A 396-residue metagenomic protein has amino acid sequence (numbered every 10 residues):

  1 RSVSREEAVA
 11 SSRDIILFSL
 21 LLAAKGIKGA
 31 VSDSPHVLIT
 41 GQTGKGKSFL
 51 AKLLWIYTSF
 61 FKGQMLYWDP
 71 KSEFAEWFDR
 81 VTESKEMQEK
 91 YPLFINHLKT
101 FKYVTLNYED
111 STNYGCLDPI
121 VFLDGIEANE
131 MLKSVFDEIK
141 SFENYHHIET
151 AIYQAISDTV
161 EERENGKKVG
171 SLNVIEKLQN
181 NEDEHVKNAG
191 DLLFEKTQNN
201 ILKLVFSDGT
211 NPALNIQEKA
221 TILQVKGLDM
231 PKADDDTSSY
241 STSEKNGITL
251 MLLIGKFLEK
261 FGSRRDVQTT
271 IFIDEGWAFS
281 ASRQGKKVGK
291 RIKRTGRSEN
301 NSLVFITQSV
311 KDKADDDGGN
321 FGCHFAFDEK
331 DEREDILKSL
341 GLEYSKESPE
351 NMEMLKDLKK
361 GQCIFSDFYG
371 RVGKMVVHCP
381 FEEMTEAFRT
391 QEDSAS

Functional and structural regions predicted by a protein language model:
R1-E7, S345-S396: Phosphate-binding and hydrolysis-coupling loops of NTP-dependent motor/remodeling domains
R1-I16, W55, S72-E76, R80-E83 (+3 more regions): P-loop NTPase motor domains
V3-T105: Glycine-rich phosphate-binding loop of nucleotide-binding enzymes
S19, D118, T390-E392: Alpha-helix initiation/capping motif
L21-W55, L66-A75, A233-N351, H378-F381: Conserved P-loop NTPase motor cores
H36, H97, H146-H147, H185 (+2 more regions): Histidine (H) residue identity feature
K85-L117, L123, K313-S345, E350-Q362 (+1 more regions): C-terminal lobe/lid and adjacent interdomain/linker elements of RecA-like ASCE P-loop ATPase modules
Y103-S111, V174-E184, Q198, R291-F305 (+2 more regions): Short, surface-exposed, charge-dense and proline/glycine-enriched linear segments
